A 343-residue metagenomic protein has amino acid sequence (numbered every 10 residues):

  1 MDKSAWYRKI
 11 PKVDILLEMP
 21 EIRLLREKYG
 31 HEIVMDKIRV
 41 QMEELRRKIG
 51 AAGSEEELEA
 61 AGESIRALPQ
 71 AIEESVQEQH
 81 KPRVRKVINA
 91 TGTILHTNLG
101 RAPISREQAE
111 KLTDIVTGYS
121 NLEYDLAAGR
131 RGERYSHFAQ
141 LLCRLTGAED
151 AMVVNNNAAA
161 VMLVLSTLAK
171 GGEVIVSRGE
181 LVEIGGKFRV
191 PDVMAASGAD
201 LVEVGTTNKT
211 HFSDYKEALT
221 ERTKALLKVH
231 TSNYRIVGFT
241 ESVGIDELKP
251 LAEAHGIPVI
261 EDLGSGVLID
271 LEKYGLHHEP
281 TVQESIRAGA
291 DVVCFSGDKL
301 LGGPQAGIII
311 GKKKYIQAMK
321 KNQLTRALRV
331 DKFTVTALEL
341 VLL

Functional and structural regions predicted by a protein language model:
M1-V76: Long amphipathic alpha-helical segments
I10, R23, L45, I49-A52 (+7 more regions): Short secondary-structure junctions and interdomain/linker hinges
I10-P11, I88-G92, L301-P304: Short Gly/Ser/Thr- and Asp/Glu-enriched loop/turn motifs at secondary-structure junctions
D14-E18, D36-E43, R66, Q70 (+9 more regions): Solvent-exposed alpha-helical segments within well-ordered globular domains of core cellular machineries
E32, D36, G62-R66, Q70 (+7 more regions): An alpha-helix initiation/capping motif
E43, A90-T91, A102-A127: Glycine-rich phosphate-binding segment of PLP-dependent enzymes
E55-I104, K111: Long amphipathic N-terminal alpha/beta scaffold segment
K81, L126-L343: Conserved PLP-enzyme active-site core in the AAT-like
